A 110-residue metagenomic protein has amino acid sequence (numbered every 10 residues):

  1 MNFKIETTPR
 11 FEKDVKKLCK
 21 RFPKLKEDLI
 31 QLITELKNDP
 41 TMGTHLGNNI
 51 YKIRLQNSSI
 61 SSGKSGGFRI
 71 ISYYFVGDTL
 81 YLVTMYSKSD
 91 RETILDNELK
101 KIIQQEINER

Functional and structural regions predicted by a protein language model:
M1-Q31: Arg/Lys-rich, positively charged N-terminal/basic patches that mediate binding to nucleic acids
K20-P23, K37, T41, D90: Residues in soluble alpha-helical coiled-coils and helical-bundle/repeat scaffolds
K24, D28, T44-L46, Q56-I60 (+2 more regions): Short, structured surface patches at the beginning of a domain
T41-M85: Basic/aromatic recognition patch in beta-strand/loop cores that engages polyanionic ligands
F68-R110: Enriched for short, Lys/Arg-rich terminal
